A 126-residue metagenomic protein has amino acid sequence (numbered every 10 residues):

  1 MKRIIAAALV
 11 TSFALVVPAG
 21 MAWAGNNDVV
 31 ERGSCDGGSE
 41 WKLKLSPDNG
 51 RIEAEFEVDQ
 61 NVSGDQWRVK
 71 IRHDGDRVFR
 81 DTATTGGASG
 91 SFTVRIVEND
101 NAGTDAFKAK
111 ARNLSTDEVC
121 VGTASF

Functional and structural regions predicted by a protein language model:
M1-A24: Secretory targeting and sorting signals
A22-N49, S125-F126: Transition segment at domain starts
V30-E31, D76-S89, A124-S125: Solvent-exposed serine/threonine-rich low-complexity stretches and specific carbohydrate-binding patches
E53-D59: Short edge beta-strand/loop segments characteristic of extracellular beta-sandwich folds
Q66-D76: Short, surface-exposed beta-strand/strand-loop-strand elements in extracellular ectodomains
S89-D100: Exposed aromatic-hydrophobic patches
A102-S115: Short, aromatic- and glycine-rich surface loops/edge beta-strands on solvent-exposed regions
S115-F126: Edge beta-strands of extracellular beta-sandwich domains
